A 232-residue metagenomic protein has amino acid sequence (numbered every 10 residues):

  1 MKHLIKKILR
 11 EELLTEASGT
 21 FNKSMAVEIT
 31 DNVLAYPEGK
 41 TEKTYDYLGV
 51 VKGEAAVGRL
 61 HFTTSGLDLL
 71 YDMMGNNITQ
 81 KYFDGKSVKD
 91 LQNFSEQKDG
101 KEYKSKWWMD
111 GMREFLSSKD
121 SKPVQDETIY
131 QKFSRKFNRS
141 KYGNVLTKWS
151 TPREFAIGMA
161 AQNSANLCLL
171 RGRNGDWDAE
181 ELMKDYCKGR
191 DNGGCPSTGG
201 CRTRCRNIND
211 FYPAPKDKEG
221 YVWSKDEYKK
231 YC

Functional and structural regions predicted by a protein language model:
M1-A17: Protein-protein interaction and targeting regions used for scaffolding, dimerization, and localization
A17-T147, T151-C232: Cell-wall polysaccharide-cleaving catalytic domain and substrate-binding groove, primarily in peptidoglycan/chitin
